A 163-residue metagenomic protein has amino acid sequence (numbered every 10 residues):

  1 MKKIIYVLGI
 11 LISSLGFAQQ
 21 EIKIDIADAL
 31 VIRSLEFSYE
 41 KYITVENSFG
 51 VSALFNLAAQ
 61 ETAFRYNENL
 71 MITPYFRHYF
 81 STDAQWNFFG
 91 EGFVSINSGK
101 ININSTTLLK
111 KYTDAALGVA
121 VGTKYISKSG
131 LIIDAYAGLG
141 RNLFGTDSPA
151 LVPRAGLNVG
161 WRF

Functional and structural regions predicted by a protein language model:
M1-K2, Q20: N-terminal hydrophobic targeting signals that begin at the initiator methionine
K2-L8: Sec-dependent signal peptide recognition, specifically the positively charged N-region followed immediately by
S14-Q19: Sec/Tat signal peptide C-region and signal peptidase I cleavage site
K23-E36, Q60-N67, A84, L143-V152: Solvent-exposed loop/turn segments connecting transmembrane beta-strands in outer-membrane beta-barrel proteins
A27-A29, L54-N56, F93-N97, G138-N142 (+1 more regions): Outer-membrane beta-barrel pore domains and translocons
E40-A135: Gram-negative (and chloroplast) outer-membrane scaffold detector with strong preference for beta-barrel transmembrane
L151-F163: Outer-membrane beta-barrel "beta-signal"
